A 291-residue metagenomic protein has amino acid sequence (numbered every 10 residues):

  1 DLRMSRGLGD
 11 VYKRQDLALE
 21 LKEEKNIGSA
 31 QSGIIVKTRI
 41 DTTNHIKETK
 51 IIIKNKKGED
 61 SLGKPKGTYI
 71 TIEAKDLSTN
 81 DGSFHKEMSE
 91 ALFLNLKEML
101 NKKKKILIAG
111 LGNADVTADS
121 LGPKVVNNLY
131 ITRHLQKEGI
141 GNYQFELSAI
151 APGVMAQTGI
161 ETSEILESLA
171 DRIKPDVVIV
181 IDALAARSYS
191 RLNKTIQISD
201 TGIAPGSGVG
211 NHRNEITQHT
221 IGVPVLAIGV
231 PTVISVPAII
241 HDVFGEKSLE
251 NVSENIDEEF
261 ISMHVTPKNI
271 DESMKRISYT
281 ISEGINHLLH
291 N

Functional and structural regions predicted by a protein language model:
D1-Y12: Short, small-residue-biased leader/transition segments that mark boundaries at the very start of proteins
D10-K66: N-terminal amphipathic/basic leader segments beginning at the initiator methionine
K57-N101: An N-terminal, well-structured beta->alpha segment
G67, S83, E87, A91 (+5 more regions): Conserved active-site and cofactor/substrate-binding residues in soluble primary-metabolism enzymes
K105-L107, V177-I179: Structural motif
A109, N113-F145, A149: Glycine-rich phosphate/diphosphate-binding loop of Rossmann-like nucleotide-binding domains
Y143-A170, K174: A structural-propensity feature for long, helix-poor, extended segments
I150-A151, V180-N291: A structural signal for small-residue-enriched, beta-sheet-centric alpha/beta enzyme cores and oligomeric scaffold folds
